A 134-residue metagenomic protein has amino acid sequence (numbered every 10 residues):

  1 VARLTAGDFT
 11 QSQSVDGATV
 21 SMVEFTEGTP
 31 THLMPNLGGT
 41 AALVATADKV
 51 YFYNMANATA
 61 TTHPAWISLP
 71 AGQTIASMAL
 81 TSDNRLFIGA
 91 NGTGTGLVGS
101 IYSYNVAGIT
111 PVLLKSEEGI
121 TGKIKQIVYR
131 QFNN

Functional and structural regions predicted by a protein language model:
V1-T10, A47-N54, G94-S103: Structural motif
A2, A41-V44, Y51, R85-G89: Conserved beta-propeller blade signature
A6, G38, A45-A47, N91-T93 (+1 more regions): Short loop/turn segments immediately following the C-termini of beta-strands
Q11-T26, T59-P70, T110-E118: A short beta-strand motif characteristic of beta-propeller blades
S21-F25, T29-M55, A60-T62, W66: C-terminal structural cap/anchor segments
S21-G39, P70-D83, S116-N134: Repeated scaffold domains used in trafficking and secretory/extracellular systems, primarily beta-propellers
A65, Q73-V106: C-terminal structured domain segments
N91-N134: Blade-level signature of beta-propeller repeat domains, shared across WD40, Kelch, NHL, RCC1 and BNR/Asp-box propellers
